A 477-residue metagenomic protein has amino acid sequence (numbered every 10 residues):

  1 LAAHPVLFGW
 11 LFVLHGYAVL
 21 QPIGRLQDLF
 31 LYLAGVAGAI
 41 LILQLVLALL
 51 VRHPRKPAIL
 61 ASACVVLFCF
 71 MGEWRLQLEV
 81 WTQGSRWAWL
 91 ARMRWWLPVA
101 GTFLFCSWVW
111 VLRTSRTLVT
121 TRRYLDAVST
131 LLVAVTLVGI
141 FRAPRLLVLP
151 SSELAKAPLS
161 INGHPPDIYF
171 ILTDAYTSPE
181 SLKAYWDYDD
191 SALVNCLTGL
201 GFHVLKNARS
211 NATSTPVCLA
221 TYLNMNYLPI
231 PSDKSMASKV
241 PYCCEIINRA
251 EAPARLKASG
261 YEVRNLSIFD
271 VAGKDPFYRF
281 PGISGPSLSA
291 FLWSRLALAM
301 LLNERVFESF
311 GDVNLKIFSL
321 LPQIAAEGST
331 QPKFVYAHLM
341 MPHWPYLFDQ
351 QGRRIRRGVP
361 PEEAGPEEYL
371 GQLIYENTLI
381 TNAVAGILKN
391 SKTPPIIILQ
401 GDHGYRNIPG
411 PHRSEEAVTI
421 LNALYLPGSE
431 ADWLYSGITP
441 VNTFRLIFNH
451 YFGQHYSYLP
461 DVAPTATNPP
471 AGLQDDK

Functional and structural regions predicted by a protein language model:
A2-K477: Catalytic domains that recognize anionic headgroups
